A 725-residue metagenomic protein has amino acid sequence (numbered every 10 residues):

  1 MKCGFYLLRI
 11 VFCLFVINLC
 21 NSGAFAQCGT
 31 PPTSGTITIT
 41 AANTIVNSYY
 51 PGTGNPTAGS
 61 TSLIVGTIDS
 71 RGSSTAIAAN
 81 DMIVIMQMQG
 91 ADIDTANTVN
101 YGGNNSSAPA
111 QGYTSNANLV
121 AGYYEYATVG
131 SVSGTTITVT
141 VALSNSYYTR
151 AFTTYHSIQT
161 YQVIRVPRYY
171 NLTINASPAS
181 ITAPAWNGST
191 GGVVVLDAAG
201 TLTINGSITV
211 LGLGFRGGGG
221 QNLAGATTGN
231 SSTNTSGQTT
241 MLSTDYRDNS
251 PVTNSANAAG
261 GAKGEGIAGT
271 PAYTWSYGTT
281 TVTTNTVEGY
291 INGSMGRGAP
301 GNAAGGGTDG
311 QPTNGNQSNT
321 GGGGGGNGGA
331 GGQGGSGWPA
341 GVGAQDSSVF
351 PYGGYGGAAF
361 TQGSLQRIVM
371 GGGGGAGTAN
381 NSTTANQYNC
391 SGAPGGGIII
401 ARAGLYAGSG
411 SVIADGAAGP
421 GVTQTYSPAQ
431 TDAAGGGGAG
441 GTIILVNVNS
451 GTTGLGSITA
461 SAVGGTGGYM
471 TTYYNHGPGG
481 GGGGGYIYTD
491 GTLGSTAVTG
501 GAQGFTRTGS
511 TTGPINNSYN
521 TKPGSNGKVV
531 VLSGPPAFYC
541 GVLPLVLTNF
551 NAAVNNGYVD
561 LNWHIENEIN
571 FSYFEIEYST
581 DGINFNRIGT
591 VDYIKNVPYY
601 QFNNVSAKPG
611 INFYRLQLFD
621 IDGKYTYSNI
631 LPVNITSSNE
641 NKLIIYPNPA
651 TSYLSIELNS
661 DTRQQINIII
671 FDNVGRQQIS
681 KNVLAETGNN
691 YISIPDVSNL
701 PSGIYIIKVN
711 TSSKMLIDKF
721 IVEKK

Functional and structural regions predicted by a protein language model:
M1-C28, L545, N648, S713-I717 (+1 more regions): Bacterial Sec-dependent N-terminal signal peptides
A26, A552, W563, I576 (+8 more regions): Terminal processing/anchoring signals of secreted or surface-associated proteins and related intramolecular
Q27-Y123, V132, T136-T140, R168 (+1 more regions): Autoprocessing Asn-cyclization modules and mimics
S34, A96-Y113, Y147-A151, N171-T173 (+3 more regions): Glycine-centric low-complexity/flexibility signal
V84, Y573-E577, N667-F671: Beta-strand signatures of extracellular beta-sandwich domains
C540-N639, D661: Short, compositionally biased serine/threonine- and acidic-rich segments at solvent-exposed termini, linkers, or domain
D592-Y614, L684-S713: Short, surface-exposed loop/turn motifs with a glycine/proline- and acidic-biased composition
I621-S637, Y646, S680, P695-S698 (+1 more regions): C-terminal tail/sorting-segment detector
